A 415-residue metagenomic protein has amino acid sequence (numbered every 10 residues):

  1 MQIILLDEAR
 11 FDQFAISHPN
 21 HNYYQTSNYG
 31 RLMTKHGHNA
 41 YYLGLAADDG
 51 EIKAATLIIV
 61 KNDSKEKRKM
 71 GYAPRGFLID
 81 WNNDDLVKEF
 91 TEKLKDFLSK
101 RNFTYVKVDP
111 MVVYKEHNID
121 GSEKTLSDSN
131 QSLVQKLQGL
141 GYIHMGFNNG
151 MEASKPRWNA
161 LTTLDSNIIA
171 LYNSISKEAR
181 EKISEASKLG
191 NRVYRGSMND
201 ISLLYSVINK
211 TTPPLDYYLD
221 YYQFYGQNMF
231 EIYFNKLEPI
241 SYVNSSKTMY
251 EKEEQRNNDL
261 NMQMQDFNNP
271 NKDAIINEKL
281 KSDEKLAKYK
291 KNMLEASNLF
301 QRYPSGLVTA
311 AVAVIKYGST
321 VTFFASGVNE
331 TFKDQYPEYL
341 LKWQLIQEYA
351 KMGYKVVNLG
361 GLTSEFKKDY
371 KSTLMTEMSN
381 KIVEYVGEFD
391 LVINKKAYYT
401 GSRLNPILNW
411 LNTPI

Functional and structural regions predicted by a protein language model:
I3-D49, A54-E66, Y142-A153, T163-N167 (+1 more regions): A conserved beta-strand-loop-helix scaffold within acyl/acetyltransferase catalytic domains
L5-E8, H18, D120-N167, F300 (+2 more regions): Active-site/acyl-donor-binding loops of N-acyltransferases
P74-N83, S122-K124: The substrate-binding groove and active-site-proximal loops of carbohydrate-active enzymes, especially glycoside
I79-D85, T363-K368: Acidic-and-aromatic substrate-binding clefts and catalytic sites of carbohydrate-active enzymes
D84-D96, K333-I346: Conserved acetyl-CoA-binding loop-helix of GNAT-fold acetyltransferases
D85-L94, L126-L140, L215-D216: Well-ordered, non-membrane alpha-helical segments in soluble/globular domains
S99-H117, A350-G361: Conserved GNAT acetyl-CoA-binding A-motif
G327-Y336, L362-F366: Short, contiguous acidic/charged loop-to-helix segments that flank catalytic cores in large enzymes
